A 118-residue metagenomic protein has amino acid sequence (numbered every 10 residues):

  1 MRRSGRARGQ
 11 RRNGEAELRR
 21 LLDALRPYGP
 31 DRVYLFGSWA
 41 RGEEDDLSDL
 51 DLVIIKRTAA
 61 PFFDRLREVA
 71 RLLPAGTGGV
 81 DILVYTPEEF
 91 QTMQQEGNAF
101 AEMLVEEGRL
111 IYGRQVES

Functional and structural regions predicted by a protein language model:
M1-R32, R41-D46, K56-S118: Catalytic core of pol beta-like nucleotidyltransferases
F36-S38: Glycine-rich beta-strand-to-loop/alpha-helix junction loops that act as flexible
D51-I54: Short beta-strand->loop micro-motif that forms the acidic, two-metal-ion catalytic signature in nucleotide-processing
